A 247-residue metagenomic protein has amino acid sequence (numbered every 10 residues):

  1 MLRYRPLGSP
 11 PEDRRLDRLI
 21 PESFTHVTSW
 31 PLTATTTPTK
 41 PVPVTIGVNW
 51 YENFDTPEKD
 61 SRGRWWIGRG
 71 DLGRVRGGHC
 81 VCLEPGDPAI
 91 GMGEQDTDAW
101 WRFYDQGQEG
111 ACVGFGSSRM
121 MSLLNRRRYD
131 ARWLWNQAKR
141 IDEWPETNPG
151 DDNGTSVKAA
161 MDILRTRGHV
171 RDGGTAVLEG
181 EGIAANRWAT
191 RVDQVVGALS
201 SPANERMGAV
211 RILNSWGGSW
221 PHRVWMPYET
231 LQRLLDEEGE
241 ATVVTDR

Functional and structural regions predicted by a protein language model:
M1-D98, S118, S122, I141-R247: Predominantly the structural core of cysteine protease catalytic domains
Q95-Q108: Asp/Glu-centered strand-loop micro-motifs enriched in Gly/Pro and often flanked by an aromatic residue
Q108-L123: Active-site alpha-helical elements of protease catalytic centers
D130-E146: Acidic helix-start/capping segments at beta-turn-to-alpha-helix junctions
